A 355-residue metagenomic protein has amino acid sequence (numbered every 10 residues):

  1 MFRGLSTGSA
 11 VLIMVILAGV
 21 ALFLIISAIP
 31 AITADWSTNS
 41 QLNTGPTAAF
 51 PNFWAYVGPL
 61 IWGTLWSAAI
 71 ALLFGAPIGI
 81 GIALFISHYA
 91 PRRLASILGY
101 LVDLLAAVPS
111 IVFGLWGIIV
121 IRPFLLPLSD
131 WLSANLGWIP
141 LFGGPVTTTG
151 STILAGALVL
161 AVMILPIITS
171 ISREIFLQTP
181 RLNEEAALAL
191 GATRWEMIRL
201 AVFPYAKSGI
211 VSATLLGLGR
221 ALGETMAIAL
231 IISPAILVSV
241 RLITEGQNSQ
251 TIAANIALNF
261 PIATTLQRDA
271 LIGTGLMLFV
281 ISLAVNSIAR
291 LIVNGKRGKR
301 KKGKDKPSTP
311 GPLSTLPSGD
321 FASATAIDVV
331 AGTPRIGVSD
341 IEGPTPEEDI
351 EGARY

Functional and structural regions predicted by a protein language model:
M1-L5, I25-A71, P91, V146 (+3 more regions): Periplasmic/extracellular loop-to-transmembrane helix junction in inner-membrane transport proteins
A34-A55, F113-V162, S233, T244: Membrane-interfacial helix termini and adjacent extracytoplasmic/periplasmic loops of multi-pass transporters
A55-F85, T214, A284: Transmembrane alpha-helix signature in integral membrane proteins
A71-V102, A289-G298: Transmembrane-helix boundary motif in ABC transporter permease subunits
G75-I78, I82, V102-S110, T147-R173 (+2 more regions): Faces of alpha-helical transmembrane segments in polytopic inner-membrane proteins
L104, V108, I168-I175, T179 (+2 more regions): Transmembrane alpha-helices
R173-R181, A257-V330, P334-D340: C-terminal transmembrane helix and the adjacent membrane-cytosol boundary/short C-terminal tail of inner/organellar
A221-T265: Glycine-rich helix-loop "coupling/hinge" segments at transmembrane-helix boundaries in multipass transporters
